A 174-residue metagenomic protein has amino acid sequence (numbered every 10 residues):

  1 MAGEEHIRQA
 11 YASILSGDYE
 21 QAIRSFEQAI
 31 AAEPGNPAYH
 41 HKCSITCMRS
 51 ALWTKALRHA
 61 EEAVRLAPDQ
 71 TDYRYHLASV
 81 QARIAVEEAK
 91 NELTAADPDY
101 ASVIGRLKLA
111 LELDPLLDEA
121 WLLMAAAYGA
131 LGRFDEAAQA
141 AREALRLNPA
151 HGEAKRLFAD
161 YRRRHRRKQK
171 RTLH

Functional and structural regions predicted by a protein language model:
A2-E4, P37-A38, T71, A78 (+3 more regions): Helix-start (N-cap) detector for alpha-helical repeat units in TPR-like alpha-solenoids, especially tetratricopeptide
S16, S50, A95-D97, L131 (+1 more regions): Structural motif corresponding to the intra-repeat A-B loop/turn of tetratricopeptide repeats
Y19, W53, P98-Y100, F134: TPR-repeat structural position
E27-A31, E62-R65, K108-E112, E143-R146: Conserved structural position within tetratricopeptide repeats
